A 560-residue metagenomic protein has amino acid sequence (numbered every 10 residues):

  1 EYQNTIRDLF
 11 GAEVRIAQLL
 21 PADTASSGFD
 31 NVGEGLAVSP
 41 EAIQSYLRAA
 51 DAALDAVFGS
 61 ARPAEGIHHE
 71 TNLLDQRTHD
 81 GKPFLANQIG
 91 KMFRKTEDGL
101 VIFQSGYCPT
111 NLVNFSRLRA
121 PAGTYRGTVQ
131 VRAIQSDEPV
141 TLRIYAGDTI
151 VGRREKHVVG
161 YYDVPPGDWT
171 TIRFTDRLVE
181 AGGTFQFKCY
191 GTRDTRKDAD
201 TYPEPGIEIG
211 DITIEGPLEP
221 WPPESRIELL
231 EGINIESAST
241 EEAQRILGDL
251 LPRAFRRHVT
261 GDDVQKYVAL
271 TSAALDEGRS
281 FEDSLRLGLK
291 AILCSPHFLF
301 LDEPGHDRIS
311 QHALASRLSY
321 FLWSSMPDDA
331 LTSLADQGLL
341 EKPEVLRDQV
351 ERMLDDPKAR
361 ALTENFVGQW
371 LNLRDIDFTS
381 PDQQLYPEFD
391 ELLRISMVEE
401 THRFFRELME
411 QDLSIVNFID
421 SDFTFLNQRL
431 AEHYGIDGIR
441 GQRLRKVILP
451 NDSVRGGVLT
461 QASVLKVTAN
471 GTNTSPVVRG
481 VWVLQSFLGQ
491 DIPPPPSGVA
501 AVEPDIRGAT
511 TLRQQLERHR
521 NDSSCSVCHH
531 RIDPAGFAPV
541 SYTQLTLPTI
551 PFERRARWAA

Functional and structural regions predicted by a protein language model:
E1-L545, A560: Low-complexity, glycine/serine/threonine/alanine-rich intrinsically disordered linker and propeptide segments
Q544-A556: Residue-level detector of conserved catalytic or cofactor/ligand-binding positions in enzyme active sites
